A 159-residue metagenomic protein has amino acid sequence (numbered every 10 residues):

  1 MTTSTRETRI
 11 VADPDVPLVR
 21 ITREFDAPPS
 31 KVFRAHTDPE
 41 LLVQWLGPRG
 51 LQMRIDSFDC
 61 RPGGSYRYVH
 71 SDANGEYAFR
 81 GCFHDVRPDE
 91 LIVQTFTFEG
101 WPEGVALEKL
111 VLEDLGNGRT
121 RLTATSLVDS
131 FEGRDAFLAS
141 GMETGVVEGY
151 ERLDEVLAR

Functional and structural regions predicted by a protein language model:
M1-Q52: Hydrophobic ligand-binding cavity/cleft-lining segments
L18, V93-V147: Beta-strand/loop substructures that line and gate deep hydrophobic ligand-binding cavities in soluble
L18-T22, P29, M53, S65 (+4 more regions): Intrinsic-disorder/low-complexity, polar/charged segments enriched in Ser/Thr/Lys/Arg/Asp/Glu/Gln
R20-I21, E40-E76: Short beta-edge strand/loop motif at the mouth of beta-sheet-based domains
T22-R23, I55-F58, F79-D85, F96 (+1 more regions): Hydrophobic/aromatic beta-strand elements that line small-molecule binding cavities or substrate pockets in beta-rich
P29-S30, R61, H84-E90, L112-R121: A short, structured loop/turn motif at beta-sheet edges
V32, L42, Y66, F83 (+4 more regions): Hydrophobic pocket/interface hotspot
E155-R159: Generic C-terminal helix-cap and adjacent flexible tail
